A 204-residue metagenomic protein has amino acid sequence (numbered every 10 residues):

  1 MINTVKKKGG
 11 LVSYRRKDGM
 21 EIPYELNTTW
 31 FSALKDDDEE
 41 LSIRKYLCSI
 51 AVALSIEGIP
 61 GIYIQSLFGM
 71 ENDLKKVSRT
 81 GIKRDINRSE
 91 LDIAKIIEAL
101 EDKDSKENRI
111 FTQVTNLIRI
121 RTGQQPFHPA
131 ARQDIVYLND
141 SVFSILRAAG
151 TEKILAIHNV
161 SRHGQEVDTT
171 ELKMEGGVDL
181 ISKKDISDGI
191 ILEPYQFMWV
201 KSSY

Functional and structural regions predicted by a protein language model:
M1-I154, R162-G164: Loop/helix patches that line or flank the sugar-binding groove of alpha-linked glycan CAZymes
P129-A130, H158, D185-I186: A conserved amphipathic helix/loop scaffold that creates a polar/acidic microenvironment used either to coordinate
F143-R147, S187-L192: Generic recognition of long tandem-repeat/solenoid scaffolds
V160-M174: Surface-exposed beta-strand/loop patches in extracellular or lumenal glycoproteins
E171-K183: Solvent-exposed beta-hairpin/edge-strand motifs
D188-Y204: C-terminal beta-strand-rich structural cap/linker in extracellular carbohydrate-active enzymes
